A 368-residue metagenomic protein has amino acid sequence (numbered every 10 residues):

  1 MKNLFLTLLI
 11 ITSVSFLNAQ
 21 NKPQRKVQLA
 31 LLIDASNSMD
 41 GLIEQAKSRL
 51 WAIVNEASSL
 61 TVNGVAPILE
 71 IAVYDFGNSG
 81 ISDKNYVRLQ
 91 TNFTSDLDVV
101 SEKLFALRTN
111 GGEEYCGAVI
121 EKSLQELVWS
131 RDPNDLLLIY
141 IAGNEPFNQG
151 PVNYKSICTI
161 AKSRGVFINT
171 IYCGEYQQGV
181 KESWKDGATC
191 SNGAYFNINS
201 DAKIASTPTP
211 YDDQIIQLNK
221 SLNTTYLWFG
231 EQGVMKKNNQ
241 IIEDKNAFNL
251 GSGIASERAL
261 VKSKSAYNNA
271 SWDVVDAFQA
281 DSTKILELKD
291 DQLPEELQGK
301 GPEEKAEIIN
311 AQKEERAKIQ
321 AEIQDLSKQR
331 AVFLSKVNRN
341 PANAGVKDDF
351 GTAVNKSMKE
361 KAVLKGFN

Functional and structural regions predicted by a protein language model:
M1-Q24: Bacterial Sec-dependent N-terminal signal peptides
L8, I68, N85, L218-S221 (+2 more regions): Alpha-helical protein-protein interaction elements
N21-A202, T209-D212, T283-L286, D290 (+5 more regions): Divalent cation-coordinating acidic motifs and surrounding scaffolds that mediate Ca2+/Mg2+/Mn2+/Zn2+-dependent binding
K185-I285: A post-motif C-terminal structural segment
